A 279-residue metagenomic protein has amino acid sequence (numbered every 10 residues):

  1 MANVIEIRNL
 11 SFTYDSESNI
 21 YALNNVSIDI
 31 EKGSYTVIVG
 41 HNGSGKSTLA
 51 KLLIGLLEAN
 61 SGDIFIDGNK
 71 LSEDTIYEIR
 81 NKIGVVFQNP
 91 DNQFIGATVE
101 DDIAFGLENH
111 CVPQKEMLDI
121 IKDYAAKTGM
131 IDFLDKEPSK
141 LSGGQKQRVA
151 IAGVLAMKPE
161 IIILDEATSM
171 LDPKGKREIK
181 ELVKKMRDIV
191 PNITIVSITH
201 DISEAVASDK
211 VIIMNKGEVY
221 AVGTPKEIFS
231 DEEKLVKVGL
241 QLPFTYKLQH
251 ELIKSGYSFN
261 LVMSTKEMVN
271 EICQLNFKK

Functional and structural regions predicted by a protein language model:
V39-H41: The feature captures the beta-strand-to-loop junction immediately N-terminal to the Walker
I54: Helix-to-loop junction immediately C-terminal to a conserved catalytic motif
G62-K70, I79: Conserved ABC transporter NBD signature motif
K115-D132: Conserved ABC ATPase "signature" region
E137-L141, Q145: Conserved ABC ATPase signature
I162-D165: Catalytic Walker B motif of ABC-type/P-loop ATPase nucleotide-binding domains
